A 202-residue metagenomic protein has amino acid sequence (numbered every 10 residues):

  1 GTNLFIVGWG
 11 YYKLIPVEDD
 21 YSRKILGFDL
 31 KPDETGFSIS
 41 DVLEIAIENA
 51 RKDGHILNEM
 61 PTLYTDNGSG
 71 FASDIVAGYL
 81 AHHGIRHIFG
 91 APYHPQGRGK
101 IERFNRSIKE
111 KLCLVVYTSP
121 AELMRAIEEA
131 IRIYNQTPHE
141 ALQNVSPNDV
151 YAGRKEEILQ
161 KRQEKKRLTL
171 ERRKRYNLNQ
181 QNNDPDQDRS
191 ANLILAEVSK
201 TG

Functional and structural regions predicted by a protein language model:
G1-Q136: RNase H-like DDE/DDD metal-dependent nuclease/strand-transfer catalytic core used by mobile genetic elements
H83-I85, R106-G202: C-terminal domain-tail junction helix/linker
